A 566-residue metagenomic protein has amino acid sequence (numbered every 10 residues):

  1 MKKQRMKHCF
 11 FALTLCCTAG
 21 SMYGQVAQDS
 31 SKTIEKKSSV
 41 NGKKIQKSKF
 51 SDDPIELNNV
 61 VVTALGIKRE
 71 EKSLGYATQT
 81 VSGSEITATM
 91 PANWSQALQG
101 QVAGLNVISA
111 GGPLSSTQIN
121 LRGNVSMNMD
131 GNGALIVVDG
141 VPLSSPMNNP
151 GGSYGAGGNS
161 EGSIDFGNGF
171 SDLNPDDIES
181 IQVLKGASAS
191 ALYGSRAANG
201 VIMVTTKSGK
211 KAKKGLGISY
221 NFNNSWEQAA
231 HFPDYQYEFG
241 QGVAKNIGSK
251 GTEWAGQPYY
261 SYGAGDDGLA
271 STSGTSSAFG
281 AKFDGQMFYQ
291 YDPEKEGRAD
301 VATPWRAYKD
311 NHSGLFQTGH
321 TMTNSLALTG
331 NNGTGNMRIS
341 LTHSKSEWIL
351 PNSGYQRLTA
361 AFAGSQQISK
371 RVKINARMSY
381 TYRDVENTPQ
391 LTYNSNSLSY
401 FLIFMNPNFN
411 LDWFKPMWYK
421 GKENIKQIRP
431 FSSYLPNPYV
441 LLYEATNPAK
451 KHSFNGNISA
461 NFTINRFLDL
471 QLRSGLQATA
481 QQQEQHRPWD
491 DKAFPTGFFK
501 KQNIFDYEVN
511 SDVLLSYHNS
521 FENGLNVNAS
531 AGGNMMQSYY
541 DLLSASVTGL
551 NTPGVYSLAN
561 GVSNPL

Functional and structural regions predicted by a protein language model:
V26-E85: Short, acidic, small-residue-rich periplasmic hinge/interaction motif at the N-terminus of Gram-negative outer-membrane
V40, I55-I67, L74, L98-G100 (+4 more regions): N-terminal secretion/transport leader regions
K72, G133, N149-P150, K211-A307 (+5 more regions): Surface-exposed loop/interface segments of Gram-negative outer-membrane beta-barrel transport/assembly proteins
P91, P175, T321, N332-G333 (+3 more regions): Outer-membrane beta-barrel channels and translocator barrels
Q96-G151, E179-S180, S190-K210: Extracytoplasmic beta-strand/coil segments of soluble accessory domains associated with Gram-negative outer-membrane
Q101-A103, P175-S219, G314-F316, T321-T323 (+2 more regions): A beta-strand signature from Gram-negative outer-membrane beta-barrel systems, especially the internal plug domain
V141-K185: Short acidic/polar hinge/loop motifs at secondary-structure boundaries that mediate gating or recognition
T206-S208, F222, G330-N332, H343 (+5 more regions): Residue-level signature of outer-membrane beta-barrel architecture
